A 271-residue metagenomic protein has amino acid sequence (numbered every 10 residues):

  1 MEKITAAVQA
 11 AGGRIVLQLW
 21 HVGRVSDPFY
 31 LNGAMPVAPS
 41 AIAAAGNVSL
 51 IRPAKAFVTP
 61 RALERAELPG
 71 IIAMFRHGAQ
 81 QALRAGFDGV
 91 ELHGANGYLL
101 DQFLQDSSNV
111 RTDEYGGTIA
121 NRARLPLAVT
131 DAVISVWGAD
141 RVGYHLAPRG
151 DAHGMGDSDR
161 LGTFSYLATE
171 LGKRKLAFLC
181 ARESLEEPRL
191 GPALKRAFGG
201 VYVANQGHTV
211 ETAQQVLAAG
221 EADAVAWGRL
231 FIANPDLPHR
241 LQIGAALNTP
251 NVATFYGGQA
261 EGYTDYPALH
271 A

Functional and structural regions predicted by a protein language model:
M1-A271: Flavin-dependent oxidoreductase catalytic cores
